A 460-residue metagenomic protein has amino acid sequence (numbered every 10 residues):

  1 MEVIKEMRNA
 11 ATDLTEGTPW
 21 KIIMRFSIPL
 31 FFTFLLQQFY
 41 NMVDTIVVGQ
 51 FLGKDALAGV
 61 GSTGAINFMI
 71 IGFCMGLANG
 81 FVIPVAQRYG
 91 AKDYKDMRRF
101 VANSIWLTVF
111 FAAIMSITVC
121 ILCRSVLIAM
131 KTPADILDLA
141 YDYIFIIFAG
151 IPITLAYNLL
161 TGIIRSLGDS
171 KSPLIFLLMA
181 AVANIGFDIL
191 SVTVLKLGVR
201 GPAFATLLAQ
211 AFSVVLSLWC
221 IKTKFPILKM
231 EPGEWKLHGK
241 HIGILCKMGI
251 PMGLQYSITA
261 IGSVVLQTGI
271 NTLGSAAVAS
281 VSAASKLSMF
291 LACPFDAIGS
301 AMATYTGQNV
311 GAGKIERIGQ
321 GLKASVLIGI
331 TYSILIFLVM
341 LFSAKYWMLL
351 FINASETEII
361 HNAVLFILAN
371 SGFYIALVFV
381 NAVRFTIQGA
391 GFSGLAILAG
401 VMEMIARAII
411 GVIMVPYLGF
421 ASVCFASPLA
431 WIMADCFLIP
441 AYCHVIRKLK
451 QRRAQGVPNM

Functional and structural regions predicted by a protein language model:
M1-S27, V85-G150, V194-I250, T306-F373 (+1 more regions): Short alpha-helical transmembrane segments in multi-pass integral membrane proteins
L14-L52, A65-G80, P84, V109-S116 (+4 more regions): N-terminal transmembrane alpha-helices
R25-D44, I146, A180, A209-S213 (+3 more regions): Transmembrane helical elements of multi-pass membrane transporters/channels
L35, F39-L57, L127-A134, L190-L197 (+5 more regions): Helix-terminus/linker motif at the lipid-water interface of multi-pass membrane proteins
V48-F68, D135-L139, V199-P202, H241-M248 (+5 more regions): Interfacial/gating helices of multi-pass transporter permease domains
L57-I117, T154-P173, S280-A344, L377-A399: Small-residue-rich hydrophobic transmembrane alpha-helices
M69, N184-D188, V214-L218, F290-C293 (+3 more regions): Hydrophobic transmembrane alpha-helices of multi-pass small-molecule transporters
A78, I147-R165, P173-A181, P202-V215 (+4 more regions): Short runs within selected transmembrane alpha-helices of multi-pass transporters and secretion channels
